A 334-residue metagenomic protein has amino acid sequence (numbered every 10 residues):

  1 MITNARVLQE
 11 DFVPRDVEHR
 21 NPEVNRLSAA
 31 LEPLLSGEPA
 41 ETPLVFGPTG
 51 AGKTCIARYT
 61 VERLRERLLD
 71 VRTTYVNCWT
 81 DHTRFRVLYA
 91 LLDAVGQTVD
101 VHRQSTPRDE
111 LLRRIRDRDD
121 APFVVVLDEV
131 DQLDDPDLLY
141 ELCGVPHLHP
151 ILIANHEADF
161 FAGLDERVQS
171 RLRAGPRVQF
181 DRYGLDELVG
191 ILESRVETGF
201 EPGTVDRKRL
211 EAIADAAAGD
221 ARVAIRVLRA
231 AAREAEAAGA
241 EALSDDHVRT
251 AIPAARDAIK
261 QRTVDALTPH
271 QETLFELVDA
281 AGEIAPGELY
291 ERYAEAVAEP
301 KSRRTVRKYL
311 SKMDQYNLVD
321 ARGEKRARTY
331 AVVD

Functional and structural regions predicted by a protein language model:
M1-E41, D135, Y330: A short, basic N-terminal segment
P39-Y59: Walker A/P-loop nucleotide-binding motif
T42-L44, E66-W79, Q179: Conserved catalytic segments around the Walker B and adjacent sensor/switch elements of P-loop NTPase domains
A57, T80-L164, S170-L172, F180-L188 (+4 more regions): Mid-core helix/loop region of P-loop NTP-binding domains shared across ATPases and GTPases
V61, L139, R307-S311: Short, hydrophobic-biased segments on the C-terminal half of alpha helices that form "recognition helices"
E201-P202, K208-H270, K301-T305, R322-R326: C-terminal helical "lid" subdomain and adjoining coupling/linker elements of P-loop NTPases
A281-E288: Short capping segments at the starts of secondary-structure elements
E291-D334: Terminal-proximal interaction/regulatory segments of ATP-powered molecular machines
